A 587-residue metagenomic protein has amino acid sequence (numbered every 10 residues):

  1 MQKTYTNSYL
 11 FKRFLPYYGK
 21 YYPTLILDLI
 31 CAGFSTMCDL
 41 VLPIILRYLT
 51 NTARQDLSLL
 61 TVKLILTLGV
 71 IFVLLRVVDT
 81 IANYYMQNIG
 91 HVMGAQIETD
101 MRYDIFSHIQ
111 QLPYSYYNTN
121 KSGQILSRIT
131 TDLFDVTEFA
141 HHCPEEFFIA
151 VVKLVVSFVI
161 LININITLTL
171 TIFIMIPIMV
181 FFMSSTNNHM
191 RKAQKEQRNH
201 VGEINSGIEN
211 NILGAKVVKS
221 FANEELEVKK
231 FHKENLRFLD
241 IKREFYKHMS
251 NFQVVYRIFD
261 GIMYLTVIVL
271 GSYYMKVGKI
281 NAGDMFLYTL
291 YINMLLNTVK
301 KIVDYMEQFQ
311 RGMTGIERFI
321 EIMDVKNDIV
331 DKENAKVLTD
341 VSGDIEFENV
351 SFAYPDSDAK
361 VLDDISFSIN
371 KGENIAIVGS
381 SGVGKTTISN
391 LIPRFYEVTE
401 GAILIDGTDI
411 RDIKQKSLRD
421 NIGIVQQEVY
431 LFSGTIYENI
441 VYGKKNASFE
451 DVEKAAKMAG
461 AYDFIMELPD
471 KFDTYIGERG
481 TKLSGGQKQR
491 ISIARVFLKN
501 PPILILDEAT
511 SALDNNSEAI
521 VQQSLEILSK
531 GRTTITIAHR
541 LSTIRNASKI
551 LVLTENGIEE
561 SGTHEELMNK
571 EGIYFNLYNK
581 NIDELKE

Functional and structural regions predicted by a protein language model:
Q2-T4, A95, R102-S127, T131-L133 (+6 more regions): Short intracellular "coupling" helices and adjacent cytoplasmic loop segments at the cytosolic face of multi-pass
Y9-L10, Y18, M86, G90-G94 (+2 more regions): Juxtamembrane loop-to-helix connectors within ABC transporter transmembrane domains
P23, Y114-S115, T131-A140, P144 (+9 more regions): An intracellular "coupling" helix at the cytosolic face of ABC transporter transmembrane type-1 domains
L25-A82, I162-T167, G278-A282: Transmembrane helix-loop-helix hairpins at lipid-water interfaces of multipass membrane proteins, especially the type-1
I30, C38-L42, A82, T130-M175 (+1 more regions): Hydrophobic alpha-helical transmembrane segments of ABC transporter permease domains
I30-C31, L75-G94, E145-V152, F173-Q197 (+5 more regions): Alpha-helical transmembrane segments of multi-pass membrane proteins
Q55-T61, L66-T67, I160-I174, H248-E317 (+1 more regions): Helix-loop-helix
K332, L338-E587: ABC-type nucleotide-binding domain
